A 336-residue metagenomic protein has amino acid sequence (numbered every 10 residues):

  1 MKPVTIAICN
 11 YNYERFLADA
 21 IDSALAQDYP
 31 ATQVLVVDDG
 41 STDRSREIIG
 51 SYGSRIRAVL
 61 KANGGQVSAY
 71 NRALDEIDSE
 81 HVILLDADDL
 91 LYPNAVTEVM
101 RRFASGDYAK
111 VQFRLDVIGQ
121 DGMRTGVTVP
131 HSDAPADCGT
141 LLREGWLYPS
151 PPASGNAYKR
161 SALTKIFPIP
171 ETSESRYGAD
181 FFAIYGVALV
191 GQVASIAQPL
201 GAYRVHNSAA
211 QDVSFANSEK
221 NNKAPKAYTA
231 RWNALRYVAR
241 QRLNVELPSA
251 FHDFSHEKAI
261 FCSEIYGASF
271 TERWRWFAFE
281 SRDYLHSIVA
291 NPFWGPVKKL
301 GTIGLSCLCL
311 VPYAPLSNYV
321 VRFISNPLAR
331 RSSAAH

Functional and structural regions predicted by a protein language model:
N12-A26: Short, well-formed alpha-helical segments that are part of the catalytic scaffolds of diverse glycosyltransferases
S23, P30, D38-E47, D86: A conserved acidic beta->alpha catalytic loop
K61-I77: Glycine-rich, basic loop-to-helix element that forms the pyrophosphate-binding segment of sugar-nucleotide handling
Q66-A69, V96-K165, E171-T172, W232 (+1 more regions): Flexible acidic/His/Gly-enriched loops in nucleotide-sugar-dependent glycosyltransferase catalytic domains
V82: Short aromatic/hydrophobic "clamp" motif used to bind/position activated sugar donors
P135-T140, G201-N207, D212-E246, W276-Y284: Catalytic core of nucleotide-sugar-dependent glycosyltransferases
C138-N217: Conserved nucleotide-sugar donor-binding catalytic segment
S255-H336: Membrane-interface aromatic/basic loop that binds lipid-linked glycans or pyrophosphate carriers, typified by
